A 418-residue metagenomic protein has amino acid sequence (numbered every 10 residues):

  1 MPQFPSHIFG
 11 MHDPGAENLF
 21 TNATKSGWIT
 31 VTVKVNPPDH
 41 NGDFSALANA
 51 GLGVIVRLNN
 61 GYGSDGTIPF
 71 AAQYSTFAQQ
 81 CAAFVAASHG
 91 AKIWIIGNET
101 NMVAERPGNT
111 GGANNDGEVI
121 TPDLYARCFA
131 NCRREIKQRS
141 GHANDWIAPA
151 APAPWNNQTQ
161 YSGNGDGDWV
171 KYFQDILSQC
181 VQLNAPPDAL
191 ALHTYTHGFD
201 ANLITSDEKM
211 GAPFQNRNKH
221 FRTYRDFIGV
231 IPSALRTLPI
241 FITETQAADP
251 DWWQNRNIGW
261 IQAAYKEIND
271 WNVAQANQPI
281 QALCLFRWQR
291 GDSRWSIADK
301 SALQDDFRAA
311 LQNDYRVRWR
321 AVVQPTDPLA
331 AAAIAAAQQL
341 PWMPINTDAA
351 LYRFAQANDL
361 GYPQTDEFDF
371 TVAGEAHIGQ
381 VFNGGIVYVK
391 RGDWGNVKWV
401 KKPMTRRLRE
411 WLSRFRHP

Functional and structural regions predicted by a protein language model:
M1-L124, P152-W155, S162-G167, P213-F214 (+3 more regions): N-terminal substrate-binding region of glycoside hydrolase catalytic domains
S6-P14, N18-T21, T30, T110-N114 (+3 more regions): Aromatic-rich peripheral "rim/lid" segments of glycoside hydrolase catalytic domains that contact and position glycan
H40-N41, S45-L52, V56-Y62, A72-A78 (+3 more regions): Noncatalytic carbohydrate-binding groove/subsite architecture in carbohydrate-active enzymes
K92, A143-W146, P279-A282: A non-catalytic structural micro-motif
W146, P239, A282-C284, G379 (+1 more regions): Beta-sheet entry/capping signal
P325-P418: Extended, compositionally biased repeat/scaffold regions that form elongated interaction surfaces
